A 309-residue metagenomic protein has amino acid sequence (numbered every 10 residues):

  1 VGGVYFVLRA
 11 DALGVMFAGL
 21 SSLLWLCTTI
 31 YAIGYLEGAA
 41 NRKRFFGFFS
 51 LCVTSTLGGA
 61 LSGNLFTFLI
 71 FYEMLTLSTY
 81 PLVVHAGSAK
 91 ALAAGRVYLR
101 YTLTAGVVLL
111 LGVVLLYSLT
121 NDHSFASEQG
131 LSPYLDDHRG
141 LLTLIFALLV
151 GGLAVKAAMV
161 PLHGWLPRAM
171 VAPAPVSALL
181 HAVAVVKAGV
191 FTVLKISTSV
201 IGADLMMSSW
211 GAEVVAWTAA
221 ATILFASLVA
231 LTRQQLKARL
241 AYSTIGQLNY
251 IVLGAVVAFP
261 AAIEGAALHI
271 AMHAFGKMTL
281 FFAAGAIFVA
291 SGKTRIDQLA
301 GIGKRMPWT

Functional and structural regions predicted by a protein language model:
G2-R9: Juxtamembrane membrane-water interface segments that cap and precede transmembrane helices
A10-L26: Membrane-interface loop-to-helix entry segments
M16, G47, V155: Aromatic-acidic/polar surface patches that form glycan- and anion
G19, R42, F46: Acyl-thioester-dependent condensation/acyltransferase catalytic cores
C27-K43, L51-F68, S78-T309: Hydrophobic transmembrane alpha-helices and their helix-loop junctions in integral membrane proteins
E73: Short phosphate-coordinating micro-motif centered on Lys-Gly-acidic
